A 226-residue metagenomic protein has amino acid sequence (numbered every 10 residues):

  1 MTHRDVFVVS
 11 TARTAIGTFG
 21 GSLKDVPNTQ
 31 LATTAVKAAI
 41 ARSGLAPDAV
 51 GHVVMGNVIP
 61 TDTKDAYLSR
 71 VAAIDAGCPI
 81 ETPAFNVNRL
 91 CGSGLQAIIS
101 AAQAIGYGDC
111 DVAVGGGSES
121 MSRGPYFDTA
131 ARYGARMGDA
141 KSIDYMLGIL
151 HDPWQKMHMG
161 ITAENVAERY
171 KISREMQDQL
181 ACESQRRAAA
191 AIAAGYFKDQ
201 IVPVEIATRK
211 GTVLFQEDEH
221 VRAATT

Functional and structural regions predicted by a protein language model:
M1-V58, D62-A72, A76, P83 (+2 more regions): Conserved active-site "lid/cap" helical segment
T2-D5, P47-G51, C78-P83, S93 (+3 more regions): Short coil/turn connectors at secondary-structure junctions
F7, R13-T14, K24-T29, T33-T34 (+1 more regions): N-terminal extracellular/periplasmic Venus flytrap/periplasmic-binding protein-like
A12-A15, G56-P60, R89-S93, G117-S122 (+1 more regions): Acidic, glycine-rich active-site loops and adjacent beta-strand->loop/helix elements that engage anionic groups
D48-G56, P83-N88, A113-S118, D178-E183 (+1 more regions): Beta-strand segments within the central parallel beta-sheet cores of soluble alpha/beta enzyme folds
N57-V112, P153-I161, A224-T226: Conserved catalytic cysteine-centered active-site region of acyl-thioester-dependent Claisen-condensing enzymes
R89-E119, A167-Y196: Active-site-proximal alpha-helical scaffold in enzymes
D111-V166: Flexible glycine-/small-residue-enriched beta->alpha junction loops that bind anionic phosphate/pyrophosphate groups
